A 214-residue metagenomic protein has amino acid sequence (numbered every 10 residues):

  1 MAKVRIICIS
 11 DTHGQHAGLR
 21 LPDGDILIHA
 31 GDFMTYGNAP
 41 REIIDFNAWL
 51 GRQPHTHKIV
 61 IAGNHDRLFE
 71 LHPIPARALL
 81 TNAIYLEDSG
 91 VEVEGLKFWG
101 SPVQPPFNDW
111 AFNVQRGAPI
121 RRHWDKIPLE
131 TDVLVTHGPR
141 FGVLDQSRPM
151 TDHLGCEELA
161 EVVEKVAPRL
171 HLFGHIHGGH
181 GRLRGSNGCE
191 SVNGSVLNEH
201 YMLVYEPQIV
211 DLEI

Functional and structural regions predicted by a protein language model:
A2-I6: Extreme N-terminal starter segment of soluble prokaryotic enzymes
C8-S10, L27-D32, H57-N64, L86-E87 (+3 more regions): Active-site neighborhood of phospho(di)ester-bond hydrolases with catalytic His/Asp-centered motifs
I9-V93: Core catalytic region of metal-dependent phosphoesterases/phosphodiesterases, especially metallo-beta-lactamase-like
H13-G14, M34, D66-R67, V103-P106 (+3 more regions): Short, solvent-exposed loop/turn segments at secondary-structure junctions
L21-P22, L50-H55, R77-L80, I127-P128 (+3 more regions): Short, conserved loop/helix-junction motifs that constitute active-site signature segments in enzyme catalytic cores
E42, A48, F107, L129-R169: Active-site-proximal segments of metal-dependent phosphoesterases and phosphodiesterases across multiple
G90-E94, E158-V166, L170, H177-I214: Binuclear metal-dependent phosphoesterase catalytic core
L96-V133, T151-E157: Binuclear metal-dependent hydrolase catalytic cores centered on His/Asp/Glu-rich metal-binding motifs
